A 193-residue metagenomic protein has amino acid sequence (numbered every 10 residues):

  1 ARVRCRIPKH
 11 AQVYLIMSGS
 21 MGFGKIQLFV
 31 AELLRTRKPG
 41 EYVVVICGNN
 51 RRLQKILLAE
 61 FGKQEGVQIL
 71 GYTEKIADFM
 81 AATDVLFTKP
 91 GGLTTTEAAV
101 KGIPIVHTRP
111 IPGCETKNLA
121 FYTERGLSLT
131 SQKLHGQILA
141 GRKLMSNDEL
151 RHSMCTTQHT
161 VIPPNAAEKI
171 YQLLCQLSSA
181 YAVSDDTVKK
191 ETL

Functional and structural regions predicted by a protein language model:
A1-A82: Donor-nucleotide binding loops and adjacent catalytic segments primarily of GT-B fold Leloir glycosyltransferases
I16-M17, T88-K89, H107-R109, R125 (+1 more regions): Thr-Gly-centered strand-to-loop micro-motif
K75-K117: A donor-sugar binding/catalytic signature common to diverse glycosyltransferases and related nucleotide-sugar
T123-E149: C-terminal "capping" alpha-helix adjacent to the active site of nucleotide-linked donor transferases in cell-envelope
L150-P164: A short, well-ordered alpha-helix in the C-terminal region of glycosyltransferases
P163-L193: C-terminal alpha-helical cap of glycosyltransferases
